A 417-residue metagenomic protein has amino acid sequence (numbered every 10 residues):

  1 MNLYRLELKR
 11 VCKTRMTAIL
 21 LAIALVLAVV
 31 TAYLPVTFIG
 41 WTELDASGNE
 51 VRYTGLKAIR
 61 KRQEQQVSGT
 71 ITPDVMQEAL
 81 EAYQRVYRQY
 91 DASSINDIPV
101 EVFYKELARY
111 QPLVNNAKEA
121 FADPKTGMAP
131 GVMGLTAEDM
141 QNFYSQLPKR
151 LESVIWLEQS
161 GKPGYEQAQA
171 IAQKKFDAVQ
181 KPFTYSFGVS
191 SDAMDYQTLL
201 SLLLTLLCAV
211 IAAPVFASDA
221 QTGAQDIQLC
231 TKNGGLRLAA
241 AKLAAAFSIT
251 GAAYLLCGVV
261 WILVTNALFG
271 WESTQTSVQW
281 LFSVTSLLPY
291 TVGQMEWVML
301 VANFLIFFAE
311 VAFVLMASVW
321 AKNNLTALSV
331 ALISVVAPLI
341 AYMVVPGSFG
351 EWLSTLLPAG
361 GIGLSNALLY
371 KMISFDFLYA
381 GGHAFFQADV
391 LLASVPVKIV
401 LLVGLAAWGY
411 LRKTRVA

Functional and structural regions predicted by a protein language model:
M1-L21: Aromatic- and glycine-rich beta-strand/loop motifs that create alpha-glucan
T17, I306-V314, K371-A417: Alpha-helical transmembrane segments of multi-pass membrane transporters/translocases
L21-L25, L325-P338: Central hydrophobic cores of alpha-helical transmembrane segments in multi-pass integral membrane proteins
V26-A82, D139-D219, A240-W320, I373-D389: Secretory targeting signals
F38-L135: N-terminal, intrinsically disordered, polar/charged segments of Gram-positive cell-envelope systems that serve as
D219-D226: Hydrophobic transmembrane alpha-helix segments characteristic of membrane transport and insertion machinery
L229-G235: Short helix-to-coil transition segments within interhelical loops that connect adjacent transmembrane helices
L268-S277, P346-M372: Juxtamembrane non-transmembrane "cap" segments at the membrane-aqueous interface of multi-pass membrane proteins
